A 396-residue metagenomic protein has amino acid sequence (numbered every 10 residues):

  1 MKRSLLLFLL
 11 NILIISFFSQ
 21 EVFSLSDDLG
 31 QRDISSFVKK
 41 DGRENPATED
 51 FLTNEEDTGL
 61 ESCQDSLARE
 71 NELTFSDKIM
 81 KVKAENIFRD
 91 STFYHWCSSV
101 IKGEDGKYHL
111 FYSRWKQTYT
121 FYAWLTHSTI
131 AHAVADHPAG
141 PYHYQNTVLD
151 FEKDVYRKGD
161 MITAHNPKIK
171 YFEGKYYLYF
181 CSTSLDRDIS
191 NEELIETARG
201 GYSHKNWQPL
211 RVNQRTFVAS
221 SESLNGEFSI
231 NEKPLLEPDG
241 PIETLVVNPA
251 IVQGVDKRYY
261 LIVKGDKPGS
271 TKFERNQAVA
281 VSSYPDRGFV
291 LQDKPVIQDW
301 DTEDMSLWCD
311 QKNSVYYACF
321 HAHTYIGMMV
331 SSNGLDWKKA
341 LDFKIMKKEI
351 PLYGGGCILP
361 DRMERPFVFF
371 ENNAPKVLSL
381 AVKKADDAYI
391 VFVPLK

Functional and structural regions predicted by a protein language model:
M1-D27: Bacterial Sec-dependent N-terminal signal peptides
V22-K396: Carbohydrate-active catalytic/glycan-binding domains of CAZyme proteins, especially the secreted or lumenal ectodomains
